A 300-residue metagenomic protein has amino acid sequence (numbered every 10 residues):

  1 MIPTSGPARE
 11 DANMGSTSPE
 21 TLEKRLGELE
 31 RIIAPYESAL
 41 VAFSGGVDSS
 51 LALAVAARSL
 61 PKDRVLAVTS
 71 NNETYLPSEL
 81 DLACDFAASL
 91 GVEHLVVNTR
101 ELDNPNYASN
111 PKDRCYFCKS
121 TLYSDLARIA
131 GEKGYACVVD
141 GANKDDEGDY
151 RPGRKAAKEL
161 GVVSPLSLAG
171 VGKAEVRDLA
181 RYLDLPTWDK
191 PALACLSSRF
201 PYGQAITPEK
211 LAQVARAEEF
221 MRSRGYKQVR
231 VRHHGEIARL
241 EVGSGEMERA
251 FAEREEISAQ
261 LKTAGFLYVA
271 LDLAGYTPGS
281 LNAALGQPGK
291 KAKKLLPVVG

Functional and structural regions predicted by a protein language model:
I2-S5, D11-Y182, S223, A238 (+5 more regions): ATP-dependent adenylation/nucleotidyltransferase module used to activate substrates
V138-G141, C195-L196, R230-R232: Short, conserved beta-strand edge motifs with alternating hydrophobic and charged residues
S167-K173, R177-M221, Q228-V229: Mid-to-C-terminal catalytic subdomains of enzymes that bind/position adenosyl phosphate moieties or nucleic-acid
L196-S197, A274-Y276: A glycine-rich phosphate-binding loop feature that marks nucleotide/adenosyl-phosphate handling sites
A205-L211, G243-E248, L281-Q287: Short glycine/threonine-rich loop-to-helix capping motif typified by GTGT followed within a few residues by an Asp-Pro
K227-H234, D272-L273: C-terminal boundary motif of the adenylate-forming
H233-G235, R239-A250: A short interface-forming secondary-structure element
A250-E256: Extended Gly/Ser/Thr-rich low-complexity repeat segments, especially those forming or decorating extracellular
